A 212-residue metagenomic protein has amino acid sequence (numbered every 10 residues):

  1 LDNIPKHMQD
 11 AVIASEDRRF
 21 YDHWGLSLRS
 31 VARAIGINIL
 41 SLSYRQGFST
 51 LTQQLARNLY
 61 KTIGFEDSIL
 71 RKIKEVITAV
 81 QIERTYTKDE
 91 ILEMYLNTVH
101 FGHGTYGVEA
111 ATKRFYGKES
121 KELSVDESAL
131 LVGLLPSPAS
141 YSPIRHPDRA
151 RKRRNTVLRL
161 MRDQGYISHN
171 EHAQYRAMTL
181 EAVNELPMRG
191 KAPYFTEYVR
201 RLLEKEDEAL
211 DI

Functional and structural regions predicted by a protein language model:
L1-P5, I82-R84: A short N-terminal beta-strand-loop micro-motif at the entrance of redox/enzyme domains
N3-L51, E109, Y116: Flexible, acidic/glycine-enriched loop-and-adjacent beta/alpha segments that face the extracytoplasmic/periplasmic side
S43-I212: Non-catalytic, structured segments within soluble enzyme domains
